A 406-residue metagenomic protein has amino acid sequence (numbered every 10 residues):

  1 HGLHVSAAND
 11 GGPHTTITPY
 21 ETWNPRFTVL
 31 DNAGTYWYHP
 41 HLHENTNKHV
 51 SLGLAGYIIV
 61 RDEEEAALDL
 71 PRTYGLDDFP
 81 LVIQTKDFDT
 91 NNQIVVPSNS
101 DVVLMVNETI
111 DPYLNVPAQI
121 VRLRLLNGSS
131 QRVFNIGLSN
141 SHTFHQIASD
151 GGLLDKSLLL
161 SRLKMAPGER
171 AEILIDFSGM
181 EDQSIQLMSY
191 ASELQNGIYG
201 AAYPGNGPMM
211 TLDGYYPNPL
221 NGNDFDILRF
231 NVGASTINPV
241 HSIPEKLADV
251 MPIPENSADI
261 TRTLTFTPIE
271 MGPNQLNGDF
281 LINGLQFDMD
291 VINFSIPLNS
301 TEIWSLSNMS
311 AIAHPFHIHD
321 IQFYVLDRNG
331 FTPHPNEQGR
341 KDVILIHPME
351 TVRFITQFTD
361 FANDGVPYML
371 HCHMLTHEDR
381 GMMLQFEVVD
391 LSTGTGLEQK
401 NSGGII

Functional and structural regions predicted by a protein language model:
H1-L174, E193-Q195, P204-I269, T351-R353 (+1 more regions): Histidine-centered copper-binding motifs that mark active-site loops of extracellular/periplasmic copper enzymes
T28-N32, D176-D182, Q357-D364: Short, surface-exposed loop/turn segments at beta-strand-coil junctions that are enriched for proline with nearby
Y36-L42, Q183-S192, P367-C372: Short, aromatic- and glycine-rich surface loops/edge beta-strands on solvent-exposed regions
H41-N45, S178, Y190-S192, M309 (+1 more regions): Beta-strand-rich extracellular modules
T46, S129-Q131, E181, E270 (+3 more regions): Short, acidic/polar linear motifs in exposed loop/turn regions
V106-D111, D155-L159, L285-I292, E337-R340: Active-site-adjacent structural elements in folded domains
S139-G151, M309-G339, L375-E378, E387-S392: Active/binding-pocket-proximal capping segment
R262-V325, D342-P367, H371: C-terminal substrate/ligand-recognition segments
